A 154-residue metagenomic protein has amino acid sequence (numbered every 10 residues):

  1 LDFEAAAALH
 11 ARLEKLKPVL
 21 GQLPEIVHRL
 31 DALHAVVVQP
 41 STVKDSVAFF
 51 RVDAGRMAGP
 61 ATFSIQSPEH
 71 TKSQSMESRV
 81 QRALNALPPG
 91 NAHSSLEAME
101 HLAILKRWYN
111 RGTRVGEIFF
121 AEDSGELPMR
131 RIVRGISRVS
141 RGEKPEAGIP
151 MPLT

Functional and structural regions predicted by a protein language model:
F3-T154: Conserved catalytic/ligand-binding micro-motifs in nucleotide and anionic cofactor chemistry
